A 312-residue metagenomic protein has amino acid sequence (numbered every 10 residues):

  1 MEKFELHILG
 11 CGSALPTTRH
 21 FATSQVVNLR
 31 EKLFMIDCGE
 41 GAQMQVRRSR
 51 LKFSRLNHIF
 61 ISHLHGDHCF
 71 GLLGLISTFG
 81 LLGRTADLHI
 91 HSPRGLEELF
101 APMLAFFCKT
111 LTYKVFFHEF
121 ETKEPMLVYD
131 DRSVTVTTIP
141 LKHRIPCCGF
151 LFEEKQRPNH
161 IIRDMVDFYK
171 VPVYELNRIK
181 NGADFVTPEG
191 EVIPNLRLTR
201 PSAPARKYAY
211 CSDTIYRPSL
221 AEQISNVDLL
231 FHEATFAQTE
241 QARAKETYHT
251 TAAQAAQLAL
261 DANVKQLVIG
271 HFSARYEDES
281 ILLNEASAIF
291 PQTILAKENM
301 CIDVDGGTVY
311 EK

Functional and structural regions predicted by a protein language model:
M1-S49, T85-D87, F150-F152, R200-C211 (+1 more regions): Conserved beta-strand hairpin/beta-sheet module of binuclear metal-dependent hydrolase folds, prominently
H7, H91, F116-E121, T137-I139 (+1 more regions): General small-molecule cofactor/ligand-binding pocket signal
N28-R30, L56, L82-D87, D261-V268: Short, surface-exposed connector motifs at secondary-structure boundaries
I36-G39, L56-L64, P93, A209-T214 (+3 more regions): Active-site neighborhood of phospho(di)ester-bond hydrolases with catalytic His/Asp-centered motifs
E40-H91, E119-E121: Active-site metal-binding motif and surrounding structural segment of the metallo-beta-lactamase
R84-L88, P93-E121: Active-site neighborhood of divalent metal-dependent phosphoester bond hydrolases
L88, E277-M300: Short acidic, glycine/proline-enriched helix-loop-strand junctions
E121-I269, D278-I289, D305-K312: Metal-dependent phosphodiesterase/nuclease catalytic metal-binding core
